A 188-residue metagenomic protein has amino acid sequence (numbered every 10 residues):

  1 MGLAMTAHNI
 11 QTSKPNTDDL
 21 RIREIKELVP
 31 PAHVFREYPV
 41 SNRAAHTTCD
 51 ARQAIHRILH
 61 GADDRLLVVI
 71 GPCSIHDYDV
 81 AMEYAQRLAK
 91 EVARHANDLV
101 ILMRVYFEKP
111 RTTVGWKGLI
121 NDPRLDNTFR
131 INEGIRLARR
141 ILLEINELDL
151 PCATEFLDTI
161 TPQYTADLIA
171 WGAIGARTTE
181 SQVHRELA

Functional and structural regions predicted by a protein language model:
G2-D18, D98-A188: Active-site-facing alpha/beta catalytic cores
D18-A62: N- or domain-start disorder-to-order transition segments that initiate the globular core
A44-R57, A89-L102, E108, A138 (+1 more regions): N-terminal beta-rich core of secreted/periplasmic extracellular enzymes
I58-L59, V80-E83, L119-R124: Hydrophobic, well-ordered secondary-structure segments that either form specific early membrane-associated helices used
H60-A62, A93, I145-N146, A188: Solvent-exposed alpha-helices and their adjacent loops that cap or buttress functional pockets in soluble metabolic
D63-D64, N97: A short helix-to-beta-strand connector/capping loop
R65-H76, L102-Y106: Short glycine-rich or small-residue beta-strand-to-loop segments that form or flank ligand, phosphate, metal/Fe-S
I75-H95, T128-R140: Glycine-rich anion/phosphate-binding loops
